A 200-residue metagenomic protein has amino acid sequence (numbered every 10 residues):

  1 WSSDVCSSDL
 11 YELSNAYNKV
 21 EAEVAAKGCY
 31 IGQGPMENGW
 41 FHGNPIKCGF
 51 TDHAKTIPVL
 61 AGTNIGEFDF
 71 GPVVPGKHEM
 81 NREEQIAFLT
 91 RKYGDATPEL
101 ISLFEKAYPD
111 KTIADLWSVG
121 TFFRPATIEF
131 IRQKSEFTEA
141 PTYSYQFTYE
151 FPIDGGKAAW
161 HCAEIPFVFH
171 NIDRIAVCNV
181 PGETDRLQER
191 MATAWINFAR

Functional and structural regions predicted by a protein language model:
W1-V5, N197-R200: Short, intrinsically disordered, charge-balanced linker/junction segments flanking boundaries in proteins
S3-Q85, I113-F137: Substrate-access "cap/lid" subdomains that shape and gate the entrance to catalytic or ligand-binding pockets
K19, P125-R200: Mobile gating loops/cap/lid regions near enzyme active sites that modulate substrate access
V74-S102: N-terminal leader/propeptide and maturation segments of large enzyme subunits in energy/redox metabolism and hydrolases
R82, K106-D110, D173-R174: Short acidic (Asp/Glu) and glycine-rich catalytic loops that position anionic groups and cofactors
G94-T127, I131-F137, T142-Y149: Alpha/beta-hydrolase fold catalytic core
